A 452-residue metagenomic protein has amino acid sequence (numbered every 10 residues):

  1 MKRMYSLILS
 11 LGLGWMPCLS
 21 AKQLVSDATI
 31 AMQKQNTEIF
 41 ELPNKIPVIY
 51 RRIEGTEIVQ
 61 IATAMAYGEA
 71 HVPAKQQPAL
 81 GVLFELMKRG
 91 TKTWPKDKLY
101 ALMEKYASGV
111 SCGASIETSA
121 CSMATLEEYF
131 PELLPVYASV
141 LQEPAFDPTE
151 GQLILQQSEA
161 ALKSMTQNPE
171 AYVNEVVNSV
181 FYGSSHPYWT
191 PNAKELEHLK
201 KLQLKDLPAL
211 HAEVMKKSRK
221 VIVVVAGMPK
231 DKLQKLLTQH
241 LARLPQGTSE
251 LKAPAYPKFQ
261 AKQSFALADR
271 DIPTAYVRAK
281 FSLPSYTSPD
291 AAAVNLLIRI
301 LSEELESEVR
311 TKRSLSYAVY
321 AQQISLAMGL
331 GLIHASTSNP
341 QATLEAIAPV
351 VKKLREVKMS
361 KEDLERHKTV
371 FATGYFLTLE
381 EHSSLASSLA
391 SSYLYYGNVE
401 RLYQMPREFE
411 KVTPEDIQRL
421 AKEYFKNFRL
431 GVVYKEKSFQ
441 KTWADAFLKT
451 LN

Functional and structural regions predicted by a protein language model:
M1-I8: Bacterial N-terminal signal peptides that target proteins for export
I8-W15: Bacterial N-terminal signal peptides
L19-A21: Boundary at the C-terminal end of the N-terminal hydrophobic targeting segment
L24-V59: N- or domain-start disorder-to-order transition segments that initiate the globular core
P43-N44, I53-G55, A64-G68, M87 (+11 more regions): Solvent-exposed coil/turn segments that connect beta secondary-structure elements in extracytoplasmic/periplasmic
I53-G55, I61-Y67, R219, S249-E304: His/Glu-based metal-binding/catalytic segments typifying zinc-dependent metallopeptidases
A62-A124, W189-P191, I300-L315: M16/MPP (pitrilysin/insulinase) zinc-metallopeptidase core fold and M16-derived inactive scaffolds
K98-S249, K312-R313, Y317-N452: Charge-rich, well-structured scaffold segments of protease-associated domains
